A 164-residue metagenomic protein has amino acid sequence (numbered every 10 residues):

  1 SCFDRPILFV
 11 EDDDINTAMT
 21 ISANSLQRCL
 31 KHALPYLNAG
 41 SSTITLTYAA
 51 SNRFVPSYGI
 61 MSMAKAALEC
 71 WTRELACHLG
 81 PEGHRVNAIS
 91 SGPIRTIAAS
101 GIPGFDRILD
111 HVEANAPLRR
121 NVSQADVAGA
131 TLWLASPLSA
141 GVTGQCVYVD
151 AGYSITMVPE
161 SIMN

Functional and structural regions predicted by a protein language model:
S1-N16, S57-I60, S100-G104, S161-M163: Conserved mid-core segment of classical short-chain dehydrogenase/reductases
L8-R28, I44, M61, L68 (+1 more regions): Catalytic Tyr-X3-Lys loop
S25-A33, L37, W71-T72, A130 (+1 more regions): Hydrophobic positions on the long internal alpha-helix of Rossmann-like NAD(P)-dependent oxidoreductase domains
P35, C77-P81, A140: Alpha-helical segment proximal to the catalytic Tyr-Lys
I44-A67, T72-P81, P93-I94: Catalytic loop of short-chain dehydrogenase/reductase
P81, S91-A116, T156-N164: A glycine/serine/threonine-rich, flexible loop-to-helix segment that serves as the NAD(P) cofactor-binding "lid"
A116-V127: A conserved structural motif in NAD(P)-dependent oxidoreductases
L132, T143-N164: Short C-terminal tail/terminal secondary-structure segment of NAD(P)H-dependent dehydrogenase/reductase domains
